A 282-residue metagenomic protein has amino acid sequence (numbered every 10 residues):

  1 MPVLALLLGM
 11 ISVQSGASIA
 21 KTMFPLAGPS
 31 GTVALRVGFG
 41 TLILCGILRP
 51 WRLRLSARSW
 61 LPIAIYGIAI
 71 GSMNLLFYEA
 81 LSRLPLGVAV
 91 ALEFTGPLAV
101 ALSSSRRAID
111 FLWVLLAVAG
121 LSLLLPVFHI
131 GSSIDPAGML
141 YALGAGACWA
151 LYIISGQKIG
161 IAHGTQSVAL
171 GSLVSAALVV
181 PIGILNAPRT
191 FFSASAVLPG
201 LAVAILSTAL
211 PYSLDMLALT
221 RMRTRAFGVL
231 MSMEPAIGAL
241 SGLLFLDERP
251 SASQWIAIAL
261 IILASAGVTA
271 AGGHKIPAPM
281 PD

Functional and structural regions predicted by a protein language model:
M1-G31, I65-I68, S72-L76, V118-A119 (+3 more regions): Glycine-/small-residue-enriched transmembrane alpha-helix faces in small-molecule transporters and effluxers
M1-I11, T41-I65, S103-L112, I130-I134 (+4 more regions): Membrane-interface interhelical linkers
M23, T32, R36, A80 (+7 more regions): Hydrophobic/aromatic residues within transmembrane alpha-helices of multi-pass small-molecule transporters
P25-S72, A99-V100, C148-Y152, L170-N186 (+1 more regions): Transmembrane alpha-helices of multi-pass small-molecule transport proteins
G31-A34, G38-T41, I70, F77-A108 (+2 more regions): Specific alpha-helical transmembrane segments that line the substrate/conduction pathway and gating interfaces
L35, A89-L92, S155-A176, T208-L244: Helix-helix packing/entry segments at the starts of transmembrane helices
V37, S232-D282: C-terminal-most transmembrane helix of multi-pass membrane proteins
A57-S59, V90-E93, S103-L124, S132-G138 (+1 more regions): Loop-to-transmembrane alpha-helix entry segments
